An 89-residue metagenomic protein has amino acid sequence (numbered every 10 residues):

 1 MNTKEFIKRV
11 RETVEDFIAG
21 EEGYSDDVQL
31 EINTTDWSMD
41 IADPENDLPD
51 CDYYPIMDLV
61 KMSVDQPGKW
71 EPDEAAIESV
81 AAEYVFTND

Functional and structural regions predicted by a protein language model:
K4-D27: N-terminal acidic leader/helix
A19-E83, T87-D89: Acidic, low-complexity, intrinsically disordered interaction modules
